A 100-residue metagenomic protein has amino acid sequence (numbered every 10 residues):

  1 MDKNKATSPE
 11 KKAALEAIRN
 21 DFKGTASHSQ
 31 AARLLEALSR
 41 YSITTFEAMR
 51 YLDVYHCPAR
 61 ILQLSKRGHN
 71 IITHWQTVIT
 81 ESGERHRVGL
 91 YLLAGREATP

Functional and structural regions predicted by a protein language model:
M1-P100: Catalytic phosphate/metal-binding cores of nucleic-acid and nucleotide-processing enzymes, i.e., regions that mediate
